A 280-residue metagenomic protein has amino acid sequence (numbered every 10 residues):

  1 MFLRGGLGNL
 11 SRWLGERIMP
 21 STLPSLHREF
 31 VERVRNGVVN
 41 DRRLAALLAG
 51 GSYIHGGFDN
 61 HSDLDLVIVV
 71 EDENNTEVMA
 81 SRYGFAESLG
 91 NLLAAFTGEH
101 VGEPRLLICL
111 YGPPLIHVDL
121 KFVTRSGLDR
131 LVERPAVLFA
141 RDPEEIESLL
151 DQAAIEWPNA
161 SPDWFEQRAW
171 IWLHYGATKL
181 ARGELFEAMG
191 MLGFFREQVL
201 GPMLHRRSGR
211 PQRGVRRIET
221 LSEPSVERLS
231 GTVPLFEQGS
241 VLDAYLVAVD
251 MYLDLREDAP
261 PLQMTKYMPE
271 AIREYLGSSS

Functional and structural regions predicted by a protein language model:
G6-I18: Short, Lys/Arg-enriched N-terminal segments with co-localized hydrophobic residues within the first ~10-30 amino acids
I18-R42, Y53-H55, H61, I68-L120: Metal-dependent nucleotidyltransferase catalytic core
A46-A49: Hydrophobic/anchoring residues in structured secondary elements
D59-S62, V132-E133: Short aromatic-enriched loop/helix-cap "lid" or pocket-rim segments at secondary-structure transitions that line
L110-I146: Acidic, glycine- and histidine-enriched catalytic cores of nucleic acid- and nucleotide-handling enzymes, centered on
P135-D163: A short, charged helix-loop
A153-S280: Conserved nucleotidyltransferase catalytic core and NTase-mimicking acidic/glycine-rich helix/loop elements in nucleic
